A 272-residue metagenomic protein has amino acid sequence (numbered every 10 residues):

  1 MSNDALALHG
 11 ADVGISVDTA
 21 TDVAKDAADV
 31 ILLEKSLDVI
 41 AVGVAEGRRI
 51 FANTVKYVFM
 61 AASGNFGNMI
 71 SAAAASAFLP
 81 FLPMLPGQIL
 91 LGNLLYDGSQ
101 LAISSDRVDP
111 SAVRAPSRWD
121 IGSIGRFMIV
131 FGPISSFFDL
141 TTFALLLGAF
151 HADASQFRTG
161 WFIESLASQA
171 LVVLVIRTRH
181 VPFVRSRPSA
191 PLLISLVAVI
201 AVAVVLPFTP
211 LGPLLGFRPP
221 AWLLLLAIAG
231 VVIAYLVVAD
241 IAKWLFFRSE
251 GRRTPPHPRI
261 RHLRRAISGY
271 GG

Functional and structural regions predicted by a protein language model:
M1, A11, V17-V181: Membrane-embedded transport module
M1-D4, H9-V13, T54, S76 (+2 more regions): Cytosolic catalytic headpiece
L85, I124-F127, L192, L224-I228: Residue-level signature of transmembrane alpha-helical entry/exit and packing/kink sites in multi-pass membrane
P86-Q88, L193, V197-A201, A229-G230: Short hydrophobic "helix-edge" motifs at membrane interfaces and signal-peptide entry regions
P110, V175-R185, T209-L214, L245: Juxtamembrane/interfacial segments flanking transmembrane helices
F138-A144, V199-L214: Hydrophobic alpha-helical transmembrane segments in multi-pass integral membrane proteins
V184-I194: Cytoplasmic-side transmembrane-helix entry/capping segments in multi-pass membrane proteins
